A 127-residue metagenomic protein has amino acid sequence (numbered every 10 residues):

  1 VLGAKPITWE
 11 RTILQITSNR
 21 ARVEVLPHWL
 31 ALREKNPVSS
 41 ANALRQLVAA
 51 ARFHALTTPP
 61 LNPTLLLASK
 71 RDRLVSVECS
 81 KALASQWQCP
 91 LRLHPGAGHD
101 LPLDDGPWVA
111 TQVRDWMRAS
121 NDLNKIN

Functional and structural regions predicted by a protein language model:
V1-L32, L44-V48: Helix-rich cap/lid subdomain of alpha/beta-hydrolase
I13, L47, L83, V109 (+2 more regions): Hydrophobic "lid"/C-terminal helical patch of Rossmann-like NAD(P)-dependent dehydrogenase/epimerase domains
A31-A55, L61: Hydrophobic, aromatic-rich cap/lid helix
P60, L66-A68, D72: Short beta-strand/loop motif that positions the catalytic acidic residue of the alpha/beta-hydrolase fold
R73-C79: Conserved alpha/beta-hydrolase "acid-adjacent" motif
K81-D100: Catalytic histidine neighborhood in serine/cysteine hydrolases with alpha/beta-hydrolase-type architecture
A97-T111: Catalytic histidine-centered segment of alpha/beta-hydrolase-like enzymes
R118-N127: Alpha/beta-hydrolase-fold serine-hydrolase catalytic core, especially in secreted/extracellular enzymes
